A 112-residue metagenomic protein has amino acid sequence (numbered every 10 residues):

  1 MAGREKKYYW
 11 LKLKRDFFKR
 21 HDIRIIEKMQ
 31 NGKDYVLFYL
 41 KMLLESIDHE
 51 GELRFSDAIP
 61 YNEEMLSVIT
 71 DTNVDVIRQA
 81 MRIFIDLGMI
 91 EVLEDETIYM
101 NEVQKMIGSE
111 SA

Functional and structural regions predicted by a protein language model:
M1-I107: Positively charged, structured surface patches that bind polyanionic biopolymers
S109-A112: Contiguous alpha-helical segments
